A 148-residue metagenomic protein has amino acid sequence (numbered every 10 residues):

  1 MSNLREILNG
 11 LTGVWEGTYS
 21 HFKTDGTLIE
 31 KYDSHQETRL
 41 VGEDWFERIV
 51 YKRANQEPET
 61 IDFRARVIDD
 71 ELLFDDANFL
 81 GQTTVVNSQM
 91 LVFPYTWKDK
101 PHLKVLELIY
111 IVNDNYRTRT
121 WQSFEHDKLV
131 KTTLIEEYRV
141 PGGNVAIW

Functional and structural regions predicted by a protein language model:
M1-T60, E125-W148: Amphipathic/hydrophobic helical signal segments and adjacent flexible N-terminal regions that mediate secretion
I29-L106: Central antiparallel beta-sheet cores of small beta-barrel/beta-sandwich binding domains
L73-W148: Beta-sheet ligand-binding and adhesion/scaffold domains
